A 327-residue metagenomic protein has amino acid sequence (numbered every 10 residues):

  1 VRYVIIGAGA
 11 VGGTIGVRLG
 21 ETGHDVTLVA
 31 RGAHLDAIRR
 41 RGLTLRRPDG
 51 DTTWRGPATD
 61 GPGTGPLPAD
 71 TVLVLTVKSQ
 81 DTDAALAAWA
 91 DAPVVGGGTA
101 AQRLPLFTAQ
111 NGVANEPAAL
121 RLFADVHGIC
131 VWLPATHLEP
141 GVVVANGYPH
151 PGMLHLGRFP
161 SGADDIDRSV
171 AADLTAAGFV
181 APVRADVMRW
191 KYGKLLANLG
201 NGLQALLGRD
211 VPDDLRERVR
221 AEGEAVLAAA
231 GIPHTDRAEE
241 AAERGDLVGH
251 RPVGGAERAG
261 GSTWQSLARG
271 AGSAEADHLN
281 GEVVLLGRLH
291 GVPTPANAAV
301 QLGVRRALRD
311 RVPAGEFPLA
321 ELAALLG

Functional and structural regions predicted by a protein language model:
V1-D51: NAD(P)+-binding Rossmann beta1-loop-alpha1 motif at the extreme N-terminus of oxidoreductases
R2, D25, P105, D125 (+1 more regions): Residues at the starts of beta-strands that form the adenosine-phosphate
H24, L43, A124, F179 (+1 more regions): Short phosphate-binding/catalytic loops that engage adenosine nucleotides
T52-V143: Rossmann-like NAD(P)(H) cofactor-binding subdomain of soluble oxidoreductases
P93-A100, V143-R158, G202-R209, G260-A268: Helix-loop-beta segment of a Rossmann-like dinucleotide-binding subdomain
N111-G200: Rossmann-fold dinucleotide-binding core
V187-L227, H250-A259: Active-site-proximal catalytic alpha-helix in oxidoreductases
E217-G327: NAD(P)-dependent Rossmann-like dehydrogenase/reductase catalytic/cofactor-binding core
